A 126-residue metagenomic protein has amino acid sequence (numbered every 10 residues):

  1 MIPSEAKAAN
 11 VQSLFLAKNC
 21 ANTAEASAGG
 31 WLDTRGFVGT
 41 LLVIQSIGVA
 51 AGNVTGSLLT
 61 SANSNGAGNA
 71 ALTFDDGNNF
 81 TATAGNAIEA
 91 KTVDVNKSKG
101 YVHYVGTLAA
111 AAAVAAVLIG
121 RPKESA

Functional and structural regions predicted by a protein language model:
M1-A126: Surface-exposed, low-hydrophobicity beta-strand/loop segments enriched in small/polar/acidic residues
